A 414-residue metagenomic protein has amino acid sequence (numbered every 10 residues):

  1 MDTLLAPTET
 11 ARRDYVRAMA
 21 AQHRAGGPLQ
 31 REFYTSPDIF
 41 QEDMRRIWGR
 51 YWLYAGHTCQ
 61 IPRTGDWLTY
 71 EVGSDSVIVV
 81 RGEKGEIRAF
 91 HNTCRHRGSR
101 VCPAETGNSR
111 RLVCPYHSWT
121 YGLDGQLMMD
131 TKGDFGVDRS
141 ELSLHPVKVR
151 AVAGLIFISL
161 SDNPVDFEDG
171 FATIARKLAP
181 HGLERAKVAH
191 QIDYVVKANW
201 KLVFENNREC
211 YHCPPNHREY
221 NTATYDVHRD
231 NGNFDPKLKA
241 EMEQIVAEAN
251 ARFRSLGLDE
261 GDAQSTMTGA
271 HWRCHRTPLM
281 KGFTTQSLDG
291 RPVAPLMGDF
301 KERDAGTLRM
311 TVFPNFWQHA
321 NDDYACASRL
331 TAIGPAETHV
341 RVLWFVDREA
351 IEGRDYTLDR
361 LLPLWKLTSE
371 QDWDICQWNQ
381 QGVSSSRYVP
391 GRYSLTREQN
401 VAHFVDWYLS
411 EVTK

Functional and structural regions predicted by a protein language model:
M1-A104, K148-V152: N-terminal pre-ligand scaffold of iron-sulfur
E9-P37, G98-L112, S143-A153, G257-P295: N-terminal short leaders/motifs
D43, T93-C94, V113, V203 (+1 more regions): Short hydrophobic core segments
G49-I61, M129-G133, M310-P314: Short Pro/Gly-enriched beta-strand edge/turn motifs at strand-loop
A55, V101, L127, Y388 (+1 more regions): Short clusters of hydrophobic/aromatic residues that line enzyme substrate/ligand-binding pockets
Q60-P180: Rieske [2Fe-2S] iron-sulfur-binding domain
R150, L155-K414: C-terminal catalytic domain of Rieske-type non-heme iron oxygenases
